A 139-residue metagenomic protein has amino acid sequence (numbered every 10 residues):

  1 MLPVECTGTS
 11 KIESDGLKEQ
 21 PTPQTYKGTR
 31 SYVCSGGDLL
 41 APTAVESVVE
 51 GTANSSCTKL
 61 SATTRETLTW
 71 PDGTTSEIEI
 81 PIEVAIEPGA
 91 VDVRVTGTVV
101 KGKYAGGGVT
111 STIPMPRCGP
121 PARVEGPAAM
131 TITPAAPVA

Functional and structural regions predicted by a protein language model:
L2-K11: Amphipathic hydrophobic-ligand
C6, P23, T63, R123-P127: A broad structural signal for short, well-ordered beta-strand segments within beta-sheet-rich domains
S10-G97: Predominantly extracellular/secreted and cell-surface proteins with exposed, flexible low-complexity segments
D92, T96-A139: Extracellularly exposed regions in secreted/surface proteins, prominently low-complexity, repeat-rich
